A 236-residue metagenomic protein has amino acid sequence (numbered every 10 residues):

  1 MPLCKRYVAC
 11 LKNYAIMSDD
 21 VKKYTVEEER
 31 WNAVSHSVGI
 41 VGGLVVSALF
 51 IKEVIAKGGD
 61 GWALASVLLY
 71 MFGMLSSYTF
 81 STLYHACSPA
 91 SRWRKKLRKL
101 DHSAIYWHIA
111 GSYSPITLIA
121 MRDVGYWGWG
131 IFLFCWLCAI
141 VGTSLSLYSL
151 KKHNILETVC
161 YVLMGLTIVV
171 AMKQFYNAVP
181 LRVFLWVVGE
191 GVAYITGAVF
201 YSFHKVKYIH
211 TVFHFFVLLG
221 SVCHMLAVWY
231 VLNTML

Functional and structural regions predicted by a protein language model:
C4, L11-L236: Multi-pass alpha-helical transmembrane bundles in non-GPCR membrane proteins that perform intramembrane catalysis
